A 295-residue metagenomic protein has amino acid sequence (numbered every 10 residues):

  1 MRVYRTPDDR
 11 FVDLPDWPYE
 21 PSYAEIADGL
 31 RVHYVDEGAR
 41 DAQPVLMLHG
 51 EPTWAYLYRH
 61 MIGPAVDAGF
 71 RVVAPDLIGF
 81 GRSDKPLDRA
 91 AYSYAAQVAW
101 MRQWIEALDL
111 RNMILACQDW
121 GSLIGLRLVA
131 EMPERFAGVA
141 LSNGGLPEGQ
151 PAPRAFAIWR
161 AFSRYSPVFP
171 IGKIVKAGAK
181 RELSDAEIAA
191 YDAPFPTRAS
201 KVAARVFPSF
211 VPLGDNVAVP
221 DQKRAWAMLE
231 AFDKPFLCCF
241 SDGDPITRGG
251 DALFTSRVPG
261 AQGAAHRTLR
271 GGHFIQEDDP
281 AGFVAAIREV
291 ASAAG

Functional and structural regions predicted by a protein language model:
M1-P21, E25-I26, V32, E37 (+7 more regions): Flexible "cap/lid" subdomain of the alpha/beta-hydrolase fold that forms the substrate-access gate
H33, H49, H273: Histidine-centered active-site/metal-ligand motif
A42-H49: Short beta-strand element of the alpha/beta-hydrolase
G50-T53, D119: Active-site glycine-rich loops that stabilize anionic/oxyanionic intermediates across multiple enzyme folds
E51, M61, G145, F274: Active-site pre-Tyr helix/loop in NAD(P)-dependent dehydrogenases
Y56-V73: Short amphipathic alpha-helix adjacent to the substrate-entry channel of hydrolases
G271-P280, V284: Catalytic histidine-centered segment of alpha/beta-hydrolase-like enzymes
V284-R288, S292: C-terminal alpha-helical cap of glycosyltransferases
